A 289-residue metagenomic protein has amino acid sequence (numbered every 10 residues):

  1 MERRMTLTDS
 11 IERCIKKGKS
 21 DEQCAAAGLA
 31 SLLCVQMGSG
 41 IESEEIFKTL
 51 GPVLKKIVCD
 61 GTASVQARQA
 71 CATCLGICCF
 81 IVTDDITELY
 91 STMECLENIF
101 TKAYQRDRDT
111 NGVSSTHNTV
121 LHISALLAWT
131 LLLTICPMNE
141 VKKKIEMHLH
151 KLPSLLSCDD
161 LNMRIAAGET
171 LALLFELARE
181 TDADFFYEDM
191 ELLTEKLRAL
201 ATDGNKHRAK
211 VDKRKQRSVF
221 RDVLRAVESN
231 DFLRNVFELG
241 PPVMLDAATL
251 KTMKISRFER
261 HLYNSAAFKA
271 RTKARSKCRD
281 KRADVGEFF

Functional and structural regions predicted by a protein language model:
M1, I11-I15, A26-M37, L54-I57 (+5 more regions): Hydrophobic residues within the alpha-helices of tandem HEAT/HEAT-like
E2-I11, E42-K55, D85-E97, V141-L149 (+2 more regions): Core helices of alpha-solenoid repeat scaffolds
S10-C24, K56-A67, K102-Q105, D109-V120 (+3 more regions): Short coil/turn segments at helix-helix junctions and helix-capping linkers within large alpha-helical proteins
E22, E42-N111, M163: Eukaryote-specific intrinsically disordered, low-complexity regulatory regions enriched for Ser/Thr/Pro/Gln
D84, E88-T92, H117-S124, K144 (+1 more regions): Short, contiguous, pocket-lining structural segments that sit at or immediately flank catalytic/ligand-binding sites
C158-V227: Active-site/pore-lining binding-face segments in mid-to-C-terminal subdomains
T202-F289: Long C-terminal extensions of eukaryotic subunits of large macromolecular complexes
